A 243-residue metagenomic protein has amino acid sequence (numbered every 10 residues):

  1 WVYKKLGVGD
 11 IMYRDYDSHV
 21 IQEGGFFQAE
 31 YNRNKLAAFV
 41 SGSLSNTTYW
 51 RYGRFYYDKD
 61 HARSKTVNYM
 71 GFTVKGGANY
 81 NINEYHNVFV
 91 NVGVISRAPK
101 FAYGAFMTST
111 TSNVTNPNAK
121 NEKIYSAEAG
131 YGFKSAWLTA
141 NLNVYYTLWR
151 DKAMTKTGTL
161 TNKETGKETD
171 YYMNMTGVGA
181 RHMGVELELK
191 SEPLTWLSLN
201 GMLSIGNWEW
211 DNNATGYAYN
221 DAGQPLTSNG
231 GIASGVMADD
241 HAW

Functional and structural regions predicted by a protein language model:
W1-N83, Y103, T108, T215: Signature of Gram-negative outer-membrane beta-barrel scaffolds
W1-V2, F39-S43, N91-G93, N141-Y145 (+1 more regions): Transmembrane beta-strands of outer-membrane beta-barrel proteins
Y13-I21, D60-M70, P117-K123, M175-R181 (+1 more regions): Replace "Gram-negative outer membrane beta-barrel proteins" with "bacterial and organellar outer membrane beta-barrel
I21-F27, G42-L44, F72-G76, V88 (+5 more regions): Hydrophobic, lipid-facing positions within transmembrane beta-strands of outer-membrane proteins
G25-Y31, G76-Y80, A129-S135, V144 (+2 more regions): Residues on the lipid-exposed face of transmembrane beta-strands in outer-membrane beta-barrel proteins
N32-K35, Y146-L148, T169-W243: Gram-negative outer-membrane beta-barrel transporters
K35-A38, Y85-V88, W137-A140, T195-L199: Repeated loop/turn-to-beta-strand initiation elements of outer-membrane beta-barrel proteins
N46-Y57, T66, Y80-E128, T139 (+2 more regions): Surface-exposed extracellular loop regions of Gram-negative outer-membrane beta-barrel proteins, predominantly
